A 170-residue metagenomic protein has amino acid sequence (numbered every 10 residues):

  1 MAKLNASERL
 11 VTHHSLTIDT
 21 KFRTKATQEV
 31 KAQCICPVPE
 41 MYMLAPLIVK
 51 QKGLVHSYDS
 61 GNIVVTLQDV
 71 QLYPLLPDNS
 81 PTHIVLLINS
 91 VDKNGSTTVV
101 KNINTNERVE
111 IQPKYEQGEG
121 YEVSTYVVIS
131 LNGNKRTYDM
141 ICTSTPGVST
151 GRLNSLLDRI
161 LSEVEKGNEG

Functional and structural regions predicted by a protein language model:
M1-N104, P146-G170: Terminal interaction module
V109-E169: Intrinsically disordered, low-complexity linker/loop segments enriched in Gly/Pro and charged/polar residues
